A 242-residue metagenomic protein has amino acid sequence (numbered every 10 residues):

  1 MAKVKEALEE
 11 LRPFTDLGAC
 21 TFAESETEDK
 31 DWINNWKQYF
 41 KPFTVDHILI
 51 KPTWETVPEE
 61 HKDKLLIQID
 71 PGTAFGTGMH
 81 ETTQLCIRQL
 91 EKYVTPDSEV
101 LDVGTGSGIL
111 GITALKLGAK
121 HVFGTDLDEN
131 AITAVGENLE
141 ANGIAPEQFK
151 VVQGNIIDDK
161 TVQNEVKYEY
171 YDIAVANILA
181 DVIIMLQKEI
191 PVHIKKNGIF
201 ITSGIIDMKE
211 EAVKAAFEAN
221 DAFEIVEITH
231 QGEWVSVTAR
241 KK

Functional and structural regions predicted by a protein language model:
M1-E60: N-terminal auxiliary segments of SAM/dcSAM-dependent transferases
K5, Q84-I87, E91, I184-K188: Amphipathic, non-transmembrane alpha-helical secondary structure
T21-A23, L49, H121, Q148-K150 (+1 more regions): Conserved beta-strand segments of alpha/beta enzyme cores
K51-P52, G124, T202: Hydrophobic residues in well-ordered beta-strands that form the structural core
D63-P71: A short, charged helix-loop
T73-I156: Conserved SAM/SAH cofactor-binding pocket of Class I
L127-K241: S-adenosylmethionine
